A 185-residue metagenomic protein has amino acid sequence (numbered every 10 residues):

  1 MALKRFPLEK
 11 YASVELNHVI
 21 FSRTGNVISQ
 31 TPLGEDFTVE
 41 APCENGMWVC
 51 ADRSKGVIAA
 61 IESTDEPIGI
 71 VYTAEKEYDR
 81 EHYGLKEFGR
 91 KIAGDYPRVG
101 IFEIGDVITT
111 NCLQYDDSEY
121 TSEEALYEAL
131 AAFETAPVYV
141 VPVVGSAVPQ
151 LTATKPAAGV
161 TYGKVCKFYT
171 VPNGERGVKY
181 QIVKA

Functional and structural regions predicted by a protein language model:
M1-A185: Surface-exposed, low-hydrophobicity beta-strand/loop segments enriched in small/polar/acidic residues
